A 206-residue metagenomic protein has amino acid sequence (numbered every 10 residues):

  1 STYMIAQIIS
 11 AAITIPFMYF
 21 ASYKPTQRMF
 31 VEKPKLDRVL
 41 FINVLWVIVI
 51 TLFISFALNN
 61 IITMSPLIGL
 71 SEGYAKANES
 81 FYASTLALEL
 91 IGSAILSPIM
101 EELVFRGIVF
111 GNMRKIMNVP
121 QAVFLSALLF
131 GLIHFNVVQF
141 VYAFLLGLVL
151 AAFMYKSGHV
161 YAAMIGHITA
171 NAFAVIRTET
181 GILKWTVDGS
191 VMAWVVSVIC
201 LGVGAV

Functional and structural regions predicted by a protein language model:
S1-K24: Alpha-helical transmembrane segments in multi-pass membrane proteins
A11-M18, N171, V175, L201: Hydrophobic transmembrane alpha-helices of multi-pass small-molecule transporters
F30-S97, G111, K115: Juxtamembrane helix-loop-helix connectors linking adjacent transmembrane helices in multi-pass membrane enzymes
I99-V104, I108-V109, N136, V149 (+1 more regions): Active-site His/Glu-centered metal-binding helix of metallohydrolases
M100-L125, A152-H159: Membrane-interface helix/loop boundary segments of multi-pass membrane proteins
V119-H134, I168: Small-polar-interrupted transmembrane alpha-helices in polytopic inner-membrane proteins
A127, Q139-A193: Functionally important transmembrane alpha-helices
A193-A205: Small-residue-rich transmembrane alpha-helices that serve as helix-helix interface/gating elements in multipass
